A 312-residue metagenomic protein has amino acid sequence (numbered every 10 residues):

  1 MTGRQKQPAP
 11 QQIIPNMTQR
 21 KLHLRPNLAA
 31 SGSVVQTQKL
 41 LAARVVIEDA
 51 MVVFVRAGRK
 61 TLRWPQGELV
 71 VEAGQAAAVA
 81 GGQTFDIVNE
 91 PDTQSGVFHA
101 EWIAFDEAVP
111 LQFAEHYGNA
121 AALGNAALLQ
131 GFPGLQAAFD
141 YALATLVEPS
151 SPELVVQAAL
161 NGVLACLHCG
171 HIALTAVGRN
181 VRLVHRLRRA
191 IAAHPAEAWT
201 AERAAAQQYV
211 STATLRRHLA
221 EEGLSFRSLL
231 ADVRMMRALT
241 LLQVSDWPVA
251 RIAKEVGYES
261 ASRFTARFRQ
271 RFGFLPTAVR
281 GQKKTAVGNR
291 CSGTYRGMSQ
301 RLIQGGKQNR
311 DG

Functional and structural regions predicted by a protein language model:
M1-L28, A42-A43, M298: A short, N-terminal "cap"/entry segment at the start of jelly-roll beta-barrel domains of the cupin/DSBH fold
H23-A122: N-terminal regulatory/effector-sensing and dimerization cores that precede helix-turn-helix DNA-binding domains
H116-C166, G170: Amphipathic alpha-helical segments enriched in hydrophobic/aromatic residues interleaved with Lys/Arg
A142-P152, L164-A173, R188-T200, H218-L219 (+3 more regions): Basic, amphipathic alpha-helical hairpins
A159, R179-L187, A231-R234: N-terminal positioning helix adjacent to the helix-turn-helix/winged-helix DNA-binding module
R182-R227, S245-E259: DNA-binding recognition helix and immediately preceding turn/loop of helix-turn-helix/winged-helix domains
L215, R263-F264, F268: Short hydrophobic/aromatic patch on the recognition helix
E221-S260, G281-G312: Terminal helix-turn-helix DNA-binding modules in bacterial transcription factors
